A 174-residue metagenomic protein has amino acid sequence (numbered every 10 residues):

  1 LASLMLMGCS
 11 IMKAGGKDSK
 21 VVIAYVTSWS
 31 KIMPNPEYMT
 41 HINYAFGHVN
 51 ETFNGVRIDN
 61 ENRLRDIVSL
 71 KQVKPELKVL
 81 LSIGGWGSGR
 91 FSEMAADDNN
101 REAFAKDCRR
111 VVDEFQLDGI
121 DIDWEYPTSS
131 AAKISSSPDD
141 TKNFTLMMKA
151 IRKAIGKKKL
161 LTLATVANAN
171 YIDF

Functional and structural regions predicted by a protein language model:
L1, Y38, Q116-D118: Short loop/turn motifs at secondary-structure junctions
L1-G8: Bacterial N-terminal signal peptides
A2, G15-V21, L160-V166: Solvent-exposed, charged interface segments at domain starts and junctions
I11-K13: Bacterial lipoprotein signal-peptidase II cleavage site
G15-V112, S129: Glycan-recognition patch characteristic of GH18 chitinases/ENGases and related GlcNAc/peptidoglycan-binding proteins
E61, F91-F174: Active-site cleft segment of glycoside hydrolase catalytic domains centered on the general acid/base Glu
